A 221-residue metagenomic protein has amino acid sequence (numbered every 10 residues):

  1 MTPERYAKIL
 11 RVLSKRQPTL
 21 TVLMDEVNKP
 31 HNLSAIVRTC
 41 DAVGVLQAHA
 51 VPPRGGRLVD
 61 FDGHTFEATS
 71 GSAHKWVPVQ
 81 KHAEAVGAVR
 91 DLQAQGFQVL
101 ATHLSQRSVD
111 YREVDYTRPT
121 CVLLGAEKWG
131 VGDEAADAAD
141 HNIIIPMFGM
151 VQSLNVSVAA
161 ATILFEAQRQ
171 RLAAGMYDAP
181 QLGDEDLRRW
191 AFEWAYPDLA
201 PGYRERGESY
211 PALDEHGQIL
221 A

Functional and structural regions predicted by a protein language model:
T2-R107, E113, A167-A221: RNA substrate-binding interface of SAM-dependent RNA methyltransferases
H31, V109, G130, L154: Residues that form or flank phosphate/diphosphate-binding pockets in enzymes that use nucleotide phosphates
L46, T120, D140: Conserved acidic residues
P53-G55, E127-W129, M147-V151: Short, acidic/turn-prone active-site loops that include or flank metal/cofactor- and phosphate-binding residues
G130-A136: SF2 helicase motor core recognition
D137-D186: Structured adenosyl-cofactor binding patch, chiefly the S-adenosyl-L-methionine
